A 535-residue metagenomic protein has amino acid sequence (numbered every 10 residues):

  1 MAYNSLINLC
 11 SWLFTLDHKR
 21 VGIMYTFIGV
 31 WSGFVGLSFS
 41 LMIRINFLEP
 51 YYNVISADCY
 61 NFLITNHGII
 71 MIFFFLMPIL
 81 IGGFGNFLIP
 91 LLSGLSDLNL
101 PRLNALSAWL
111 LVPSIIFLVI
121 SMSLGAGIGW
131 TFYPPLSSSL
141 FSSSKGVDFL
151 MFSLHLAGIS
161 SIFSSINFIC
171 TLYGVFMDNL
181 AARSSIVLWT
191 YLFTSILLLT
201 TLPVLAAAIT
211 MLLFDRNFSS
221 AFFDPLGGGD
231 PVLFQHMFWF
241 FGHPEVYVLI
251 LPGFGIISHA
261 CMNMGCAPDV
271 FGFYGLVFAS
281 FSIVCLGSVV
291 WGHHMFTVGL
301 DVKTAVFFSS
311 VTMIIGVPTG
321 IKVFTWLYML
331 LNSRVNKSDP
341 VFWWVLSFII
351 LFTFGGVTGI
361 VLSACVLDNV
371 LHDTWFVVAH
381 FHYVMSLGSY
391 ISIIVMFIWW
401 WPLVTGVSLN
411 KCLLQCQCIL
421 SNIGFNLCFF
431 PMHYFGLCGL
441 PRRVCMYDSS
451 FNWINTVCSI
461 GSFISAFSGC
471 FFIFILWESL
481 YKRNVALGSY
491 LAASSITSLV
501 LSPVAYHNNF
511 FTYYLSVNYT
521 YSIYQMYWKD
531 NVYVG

Functional and structural regions predicted by a protein language model:
M1-G535: Membrane-embedded and interfacial regions of multi-pass energy-transducing membrane proteins
